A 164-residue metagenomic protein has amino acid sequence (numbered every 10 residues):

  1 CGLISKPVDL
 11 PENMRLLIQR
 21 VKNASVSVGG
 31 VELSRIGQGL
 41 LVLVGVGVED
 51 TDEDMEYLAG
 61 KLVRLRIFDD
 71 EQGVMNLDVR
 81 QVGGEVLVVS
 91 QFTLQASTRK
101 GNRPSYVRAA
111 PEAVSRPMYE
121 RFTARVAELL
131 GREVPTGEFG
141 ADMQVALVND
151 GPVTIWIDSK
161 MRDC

Functional and structural regions predicted by a protein language model:
C1-N13: N-terminal amphipathic/basic-hydrophobic helices that include classical n-h-c signal peptides and signal-anchor
K22, V63, T123, A127-G131 (+3 more regions): Signal for well-folded cores of large energy- and translation-related assemblies
V31-G83, L94-A124, L129, P135: Compact, glycine-rich, soluble single-domain proteins
L58, V89, V153: Residue-level signal for inorganic ion chemistry
R108-A109, D150-C164: Short, low-complexity, polybasic intrinsically disordered segments
P135-P152: Short, active-site-adjacent segments that bind or coordinate small-molecule cofactors and metal centers
